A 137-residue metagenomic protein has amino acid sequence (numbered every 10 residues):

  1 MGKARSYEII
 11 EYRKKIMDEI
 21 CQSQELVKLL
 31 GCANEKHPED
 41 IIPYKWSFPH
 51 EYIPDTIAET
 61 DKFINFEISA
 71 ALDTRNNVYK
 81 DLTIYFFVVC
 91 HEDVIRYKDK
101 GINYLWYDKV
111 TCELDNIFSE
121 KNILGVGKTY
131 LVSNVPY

Functional and structural regions predicted by a protein language model:
M1-N76: Small/polar-rich, solvent-exposed N-terminal microdomains that initiate assembly or binding
E25-L29, C90-I95: Short regulatory "switch" loops immediately downstream of catalytic or recognition motifs within protein catalytic
V27-K28, I57-T60, L105-Y137: Acidic-leaning, charged glycine-interspersed low-complexity segments
I68-A71, V89-H91, N134: Generic short beta-strand segments
N77-V78, K98: Short conserved micro-motifs at the rims of enzyme active sites and ligand-binding pockets
V78-D93, L114: Oligomerization/assembly interface segments of phage tail-like spikes and tubes
V94-W106: Short histidine-centered catalytic/ligand-binding loop motif
